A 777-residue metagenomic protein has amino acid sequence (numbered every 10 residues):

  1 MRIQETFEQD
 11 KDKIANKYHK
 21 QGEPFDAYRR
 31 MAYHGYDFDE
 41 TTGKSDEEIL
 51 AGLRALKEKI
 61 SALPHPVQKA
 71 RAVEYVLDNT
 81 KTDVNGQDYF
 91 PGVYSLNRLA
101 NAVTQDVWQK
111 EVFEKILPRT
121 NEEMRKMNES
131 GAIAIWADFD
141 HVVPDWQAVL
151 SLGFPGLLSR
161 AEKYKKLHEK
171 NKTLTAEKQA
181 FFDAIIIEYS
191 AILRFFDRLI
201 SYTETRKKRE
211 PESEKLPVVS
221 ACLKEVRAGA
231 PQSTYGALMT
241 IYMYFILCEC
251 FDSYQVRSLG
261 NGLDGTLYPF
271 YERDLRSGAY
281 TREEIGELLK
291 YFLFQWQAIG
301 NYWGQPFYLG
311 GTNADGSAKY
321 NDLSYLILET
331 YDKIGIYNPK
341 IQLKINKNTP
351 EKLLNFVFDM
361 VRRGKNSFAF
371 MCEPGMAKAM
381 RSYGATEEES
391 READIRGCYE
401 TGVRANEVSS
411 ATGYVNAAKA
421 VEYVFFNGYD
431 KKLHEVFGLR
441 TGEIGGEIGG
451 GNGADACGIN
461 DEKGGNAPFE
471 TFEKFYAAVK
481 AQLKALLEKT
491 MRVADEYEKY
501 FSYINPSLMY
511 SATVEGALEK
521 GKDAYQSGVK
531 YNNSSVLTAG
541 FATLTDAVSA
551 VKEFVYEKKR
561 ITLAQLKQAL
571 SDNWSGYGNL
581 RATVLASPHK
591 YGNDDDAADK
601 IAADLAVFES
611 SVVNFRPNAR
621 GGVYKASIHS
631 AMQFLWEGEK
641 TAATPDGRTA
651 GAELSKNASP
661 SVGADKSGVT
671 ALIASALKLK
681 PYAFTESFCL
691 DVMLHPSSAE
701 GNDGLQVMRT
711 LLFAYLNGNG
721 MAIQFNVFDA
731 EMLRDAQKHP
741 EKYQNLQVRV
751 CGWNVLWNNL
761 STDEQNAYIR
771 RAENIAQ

Functional and structural regions predicted by a protein language model:
M1-I185, R209, E214-A221, E225-Q777: Conserved catalytic cores of very large enzyme subunits
